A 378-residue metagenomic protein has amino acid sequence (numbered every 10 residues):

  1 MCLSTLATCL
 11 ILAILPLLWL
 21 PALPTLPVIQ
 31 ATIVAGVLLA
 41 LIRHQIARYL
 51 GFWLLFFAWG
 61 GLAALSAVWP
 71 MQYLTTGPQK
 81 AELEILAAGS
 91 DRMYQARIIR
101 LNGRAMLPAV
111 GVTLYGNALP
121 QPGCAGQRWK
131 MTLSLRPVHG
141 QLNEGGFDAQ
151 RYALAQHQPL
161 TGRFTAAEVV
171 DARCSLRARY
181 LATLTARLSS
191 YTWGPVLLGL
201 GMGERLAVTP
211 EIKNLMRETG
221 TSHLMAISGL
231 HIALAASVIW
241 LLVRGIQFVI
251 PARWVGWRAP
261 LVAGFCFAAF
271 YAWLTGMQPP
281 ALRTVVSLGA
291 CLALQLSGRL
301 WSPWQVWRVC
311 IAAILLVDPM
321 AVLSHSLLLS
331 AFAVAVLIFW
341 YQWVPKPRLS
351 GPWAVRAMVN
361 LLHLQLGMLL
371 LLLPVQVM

Functional and structural regions predicted by a protein language model:
M1-L74, T161: N-terminal leader/targeting segments
L3-T5, A47-L50, G162, I212-M378: Hydrophobic alpha-helical transmembrane segments in multi-pass membrane proteins
L17, A22-V28, M71, V138 (+5 more regions): Hydrophobic residues in alpha-helical membrane-spanning segments
A22-L26, P120, S190, T209 (+1 more regions): Generic structural signal for alpha-helix starts
P27-Q30, V110, K213, T275: Short N-terminal helix-initiation segments at or just after the protein's N-terminus
H44, H157, G203-E204, P319 (+1 more regions): Short loop/turn hinge sites at secondary-structure boundaries
Y49-H223: Membrane-interface helix/helix-cap signal primarily in integral membrane proteins
